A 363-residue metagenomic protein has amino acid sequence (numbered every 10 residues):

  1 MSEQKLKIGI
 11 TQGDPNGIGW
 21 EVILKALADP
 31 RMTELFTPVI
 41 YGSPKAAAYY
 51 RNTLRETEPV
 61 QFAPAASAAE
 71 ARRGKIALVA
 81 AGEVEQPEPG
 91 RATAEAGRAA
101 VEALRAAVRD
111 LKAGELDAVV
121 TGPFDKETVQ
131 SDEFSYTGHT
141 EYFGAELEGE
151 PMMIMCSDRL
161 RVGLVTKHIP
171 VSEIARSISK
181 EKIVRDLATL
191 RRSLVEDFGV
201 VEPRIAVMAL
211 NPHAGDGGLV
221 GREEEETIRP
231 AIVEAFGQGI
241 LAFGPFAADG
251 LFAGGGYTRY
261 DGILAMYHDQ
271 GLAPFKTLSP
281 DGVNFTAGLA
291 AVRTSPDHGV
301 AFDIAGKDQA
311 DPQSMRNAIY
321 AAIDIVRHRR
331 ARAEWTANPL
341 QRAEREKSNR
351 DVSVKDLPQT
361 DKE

Functional and structural regions predicted by a protein language model:
M1-H139, E181-M266, Q270-N284, L289-V300 (+1 more regions): Contiguous, glycine/small-aliphatic-enriched amphipathic segments in soluble metabolic enzymes
Y142-S157: FAD-binding core/adjacent interface of flavoenzyme oxidoreductases
M155-R185: Ligand-binding beta-strand-loop-alpha-helix segment within the catalytic cores of soluble metabolic enzymes
